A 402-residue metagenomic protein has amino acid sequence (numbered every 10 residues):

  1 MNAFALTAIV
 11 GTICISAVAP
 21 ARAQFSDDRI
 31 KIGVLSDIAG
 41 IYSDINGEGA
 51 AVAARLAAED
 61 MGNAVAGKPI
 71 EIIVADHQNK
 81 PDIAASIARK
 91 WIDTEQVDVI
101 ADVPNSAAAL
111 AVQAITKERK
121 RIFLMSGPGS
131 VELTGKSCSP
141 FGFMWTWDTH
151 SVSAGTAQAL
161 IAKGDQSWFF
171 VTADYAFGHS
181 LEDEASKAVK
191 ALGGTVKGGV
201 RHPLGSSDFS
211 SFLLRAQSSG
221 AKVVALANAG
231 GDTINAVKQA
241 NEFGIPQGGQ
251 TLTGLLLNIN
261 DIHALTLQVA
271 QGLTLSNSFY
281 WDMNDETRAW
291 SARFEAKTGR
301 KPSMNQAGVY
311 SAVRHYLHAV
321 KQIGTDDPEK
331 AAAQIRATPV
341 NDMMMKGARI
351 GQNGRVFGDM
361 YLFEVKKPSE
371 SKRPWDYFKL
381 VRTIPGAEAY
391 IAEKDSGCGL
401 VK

Functional and structural regions predicted by a protein language model:
M1-N2: N-terminal secretory signal peptides that target proteins for export/translocation
A5-A17: Bacterial N-terminal signal peptides
A21-K402: Extracytosolic ligand-binding ectodomains
